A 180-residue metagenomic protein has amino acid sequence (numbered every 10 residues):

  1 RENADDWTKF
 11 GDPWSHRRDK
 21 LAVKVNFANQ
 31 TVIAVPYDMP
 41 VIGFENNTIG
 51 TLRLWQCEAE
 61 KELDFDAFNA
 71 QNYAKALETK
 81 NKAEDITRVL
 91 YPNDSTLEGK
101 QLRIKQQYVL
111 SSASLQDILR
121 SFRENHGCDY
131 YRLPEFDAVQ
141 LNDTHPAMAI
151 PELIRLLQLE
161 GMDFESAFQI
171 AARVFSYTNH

Functional and structural regions predicted by a protein language model:
R1-H180: A conserved ligand/cofactor-binding region detector
